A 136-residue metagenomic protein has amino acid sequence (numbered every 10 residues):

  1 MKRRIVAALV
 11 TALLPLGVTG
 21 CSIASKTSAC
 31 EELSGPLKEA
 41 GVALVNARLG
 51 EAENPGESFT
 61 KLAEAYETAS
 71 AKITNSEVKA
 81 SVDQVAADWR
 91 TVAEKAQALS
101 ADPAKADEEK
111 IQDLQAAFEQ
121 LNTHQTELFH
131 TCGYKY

Functional and structural regions predicted by a protein language model:
M1-C21: Sec-dependent bacterial lipoprotein signal peptides
T19-S25, G133: Bacterial signal peptide processing site
K26-C30: Membrane-proximal amphipathic alpha-helices that sit immediately adjacent to an N-terminal transmembrane/signal-anchor
E32-P103, D107-T126: Alpha-helical segments in soluble extracytoplasmic regions
H124-Y136: Short, low-complexity, Pro/Ser/Thr/Gly-rich segments in the mature regions of secreted, periplasmic
